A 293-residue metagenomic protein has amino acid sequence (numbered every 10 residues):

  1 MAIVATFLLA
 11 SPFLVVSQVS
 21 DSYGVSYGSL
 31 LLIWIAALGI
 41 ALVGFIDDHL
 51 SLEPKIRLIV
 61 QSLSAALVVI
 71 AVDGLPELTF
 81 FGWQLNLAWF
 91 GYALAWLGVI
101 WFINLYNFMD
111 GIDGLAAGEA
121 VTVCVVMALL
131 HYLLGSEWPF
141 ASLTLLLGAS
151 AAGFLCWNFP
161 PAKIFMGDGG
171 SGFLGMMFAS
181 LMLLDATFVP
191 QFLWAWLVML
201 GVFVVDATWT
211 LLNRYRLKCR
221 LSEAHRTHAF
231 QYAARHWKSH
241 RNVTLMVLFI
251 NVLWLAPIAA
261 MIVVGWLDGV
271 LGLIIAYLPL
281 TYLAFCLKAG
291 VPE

Functional and structural regions predicted by a protein language model:
M1, W209-R241: Cytosolic, membrane-interface loops and tails of multi-pass inner-membrane proteins
M1-V205: "…together with the soluble PPM/PP2C metallo-phosphatase catalytic core" -> "…together with the soluble PPM/PP2C
V4-S11, Q61-A71, L255-P257, V270-A289: Hydrophobic core of alpha-helical transmembrane segments in multi-pass integral membrane proteins
L14-A37, A259-C286: Hydrophobic alpha-helical transmembrane segments and immediately flanking/interface helices in integral membrane
E53, D110, K238-S239, G265-W266: A helix-boundary/kink motif common to multi-pass secondary transporters, especially Major Facilitator Superfamily
R57, G114, V243-T244, G269: Alpha-helical transmembrane segments and their helix-entry boundary regions
F81, C219-A224, G290-E293: Short, Lys/Arg-enriched, Gly/Pro-containing loop segments at transmembrane-helix junctions of multi-pass membrane
T227, W237-L253, P257, I262: Alpha-helical transmembrane segments of integral membrane proteins, especially multi-pass inner/plasma-membrane
